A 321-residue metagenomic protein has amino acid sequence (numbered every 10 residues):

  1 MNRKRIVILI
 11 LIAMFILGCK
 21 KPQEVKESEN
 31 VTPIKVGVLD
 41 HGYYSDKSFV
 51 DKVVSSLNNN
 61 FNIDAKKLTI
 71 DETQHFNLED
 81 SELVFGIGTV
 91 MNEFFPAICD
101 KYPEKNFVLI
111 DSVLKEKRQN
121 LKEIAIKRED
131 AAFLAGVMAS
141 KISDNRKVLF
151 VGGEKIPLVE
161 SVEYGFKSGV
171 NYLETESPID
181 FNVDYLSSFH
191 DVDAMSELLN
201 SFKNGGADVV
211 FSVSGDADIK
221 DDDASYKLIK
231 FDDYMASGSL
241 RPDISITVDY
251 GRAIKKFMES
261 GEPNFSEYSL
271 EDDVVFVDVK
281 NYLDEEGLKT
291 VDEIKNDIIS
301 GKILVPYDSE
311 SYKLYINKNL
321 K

Functional and structural regions predicted by a protein language model:
R3-I10: Sec-dependent signal peptide recognition, specifically the positively charged N-region followed immediately by
F15-G18: C-terminal motif of bacterial Sec signal peptides marking the signal peptidase cleavage site
K21: Short, conserved catalytic or interaction motifs in soluble domains
V25-K321: A residue-level marker of the well-folded mature domains of exported/periplasmic proteins
